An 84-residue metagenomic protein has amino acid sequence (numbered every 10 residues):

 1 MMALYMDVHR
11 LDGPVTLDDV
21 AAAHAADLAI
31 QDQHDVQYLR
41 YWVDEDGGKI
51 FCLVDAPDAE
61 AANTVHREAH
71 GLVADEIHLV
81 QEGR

Functional and structural regions predicted by a protein language model:
M1-Q33, Q37-L39, D44-G48, E82-R84: Short S/T/G/P-rich N-terminal loop/turn motif that feeds into the first structured element of a domain
R10, L53-D55: Short hydrophobic/aromatic beta-strand micro-patches that form the beta-sheet surface supporting nucleotide- or nucleic
I30, C52, H66: Functionally engaged cysteine thiol sites
P57-G83: An amphipathic, aromatic/His-enriched active-site/gating alpha helix that lines ligand/cofactor pockets
